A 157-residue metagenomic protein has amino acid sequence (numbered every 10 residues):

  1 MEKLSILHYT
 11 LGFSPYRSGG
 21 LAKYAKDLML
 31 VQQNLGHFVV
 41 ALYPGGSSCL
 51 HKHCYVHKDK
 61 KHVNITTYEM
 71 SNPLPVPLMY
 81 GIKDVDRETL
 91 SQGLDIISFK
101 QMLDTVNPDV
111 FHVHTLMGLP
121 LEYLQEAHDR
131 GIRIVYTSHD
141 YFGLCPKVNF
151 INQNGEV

Functional and structural regions predicted by a protein language model:
M1-K61, D104, R130-R133: N-terminal subdomain of nucleotide-sugar transferases
L11, S138-Y141: Histidine-centered beta-alpha loop that forms part of the nucleotide-sugar donor binding/catalytic region in diverse
P15, S48-K52, L119-E122, F142-K147 (+1 more regions): Short catalytic/ligand-binding loop motif for oxyanion handling, primarily in non-cytosolic enzymes, centered on
L21-A22, S91-G93, L116-M117: A conditional alpha-helix N-cap/helix-loop micro-motif detector
A41-N107: A conserved catalytic-core segment of Leloir-type glycosyltransferases
V76-D84, D140-V157: Acceptor-binding helix/loop patch of EC 2.4 sugar-transfer enzymes, predominantly nucleotide-sugar-dependent
Q101-L119, R133-Y136: Short N-terminal targeting/anchoring amphipathic segment
P120-R130: Catalytic-core regions built around general acid/base machinery
